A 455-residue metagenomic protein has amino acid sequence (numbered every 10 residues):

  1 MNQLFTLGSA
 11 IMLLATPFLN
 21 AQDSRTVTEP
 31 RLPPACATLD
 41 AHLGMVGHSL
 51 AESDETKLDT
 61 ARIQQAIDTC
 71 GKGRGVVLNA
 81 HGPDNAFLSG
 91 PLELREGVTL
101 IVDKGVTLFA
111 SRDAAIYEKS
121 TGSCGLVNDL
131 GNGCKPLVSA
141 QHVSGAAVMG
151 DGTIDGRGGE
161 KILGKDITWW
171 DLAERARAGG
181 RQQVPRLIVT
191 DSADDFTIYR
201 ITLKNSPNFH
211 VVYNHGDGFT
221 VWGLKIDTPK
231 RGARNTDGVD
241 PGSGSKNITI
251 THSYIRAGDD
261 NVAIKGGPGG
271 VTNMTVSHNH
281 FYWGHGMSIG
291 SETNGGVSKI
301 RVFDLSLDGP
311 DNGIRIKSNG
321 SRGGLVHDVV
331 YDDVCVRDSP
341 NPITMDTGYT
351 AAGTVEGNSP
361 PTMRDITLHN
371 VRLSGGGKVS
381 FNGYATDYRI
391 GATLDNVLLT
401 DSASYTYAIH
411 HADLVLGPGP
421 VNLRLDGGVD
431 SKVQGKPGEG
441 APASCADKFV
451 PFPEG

Functional and structural regions predicted by a protein language model:
N2-S192, Y199, N208, N214 (+3 more regions): Extracellular "leader-to-stem" segments immediately downstream of a signal peptide or signal-anchor in secreted/lumenal
S53-D54, R186, G238, N319-G320 (+1 more regions): Outer-membrane beta-barrel domain signature
I63-T69, A86-E96, R200, F209-H215 (+6 more regions): Short, T/G/N/S-enriched strand-turn elements that build extracellular solenoid repeat scaffolds
R74, S89, A110-D113, R157-K161 (+10 more regions): Short glycine/acidic-rich loop motifs that flank beta-strands on beta-rich extracellular proteins
D84-A86, N205, A351-G353: Short, solvent-exposed loop/turn segments at secondary-structure junctions
K104-G105, S144-T153, D194-K204, D217-K230 (+8 more regions): Right-handed parallel beta-helix
T293, G313-G455: Extracellular beta-rich repeat passengers
